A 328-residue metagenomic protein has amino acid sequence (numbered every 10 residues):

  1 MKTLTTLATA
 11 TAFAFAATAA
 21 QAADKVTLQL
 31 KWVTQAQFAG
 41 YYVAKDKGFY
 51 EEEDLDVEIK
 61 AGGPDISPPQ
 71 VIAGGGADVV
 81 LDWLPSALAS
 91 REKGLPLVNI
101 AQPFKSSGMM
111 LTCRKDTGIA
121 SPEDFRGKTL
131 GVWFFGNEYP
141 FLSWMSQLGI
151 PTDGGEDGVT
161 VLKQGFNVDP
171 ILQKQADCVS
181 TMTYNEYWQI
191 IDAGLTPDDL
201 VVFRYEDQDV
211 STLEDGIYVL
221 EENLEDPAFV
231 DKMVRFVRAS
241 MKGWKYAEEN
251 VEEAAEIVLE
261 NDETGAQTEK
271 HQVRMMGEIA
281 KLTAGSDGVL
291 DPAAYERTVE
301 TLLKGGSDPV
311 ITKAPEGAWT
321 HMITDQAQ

Functional and structural regions predicted by a protein language model:
M1-A8: Bacterial N-terminal signal peptides that target proteins for export
T9-A10, A20: Cleavable N-terminal signal peptides
F15-A22: Sec/Tat signal peptide C-region and signal peptidase I cleavage site
D24-Q164, P170-Q173, D177-Y184, F203 (+1 more regions): Short, glycine-/small- and polar/acidic-enriched structural segments that line small-molecule recognition paths
P103-C113, T196-E225, G277-I279, G317 (+1 more regions): Periplasmic-binding protein-like
E225-G306: Secondary-structure end/capping motifs
Y295-Q328: Conserved C-terminal helix/tail region of periplasmic/extracytoplasmic solute-binding proteins
